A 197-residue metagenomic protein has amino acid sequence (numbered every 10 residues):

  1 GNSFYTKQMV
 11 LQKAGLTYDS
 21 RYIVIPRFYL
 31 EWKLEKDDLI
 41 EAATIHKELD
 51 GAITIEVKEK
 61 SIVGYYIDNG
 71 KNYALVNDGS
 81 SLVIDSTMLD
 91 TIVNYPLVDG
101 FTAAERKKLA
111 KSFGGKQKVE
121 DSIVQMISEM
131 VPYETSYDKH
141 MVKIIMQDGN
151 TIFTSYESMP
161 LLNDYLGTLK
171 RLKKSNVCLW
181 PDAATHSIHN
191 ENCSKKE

Functional and structural regions predicted by a protein language model:
G1-Y29: Short extracytoplasmic
Q12, D19, Y29-W32, A42-E197: Charged, solvent-exposed interaction patches on well-folded alpha/beta domains that mediate macromolecular contacts
D37: Acidic-histidine catalytic/liganding microenvironments
